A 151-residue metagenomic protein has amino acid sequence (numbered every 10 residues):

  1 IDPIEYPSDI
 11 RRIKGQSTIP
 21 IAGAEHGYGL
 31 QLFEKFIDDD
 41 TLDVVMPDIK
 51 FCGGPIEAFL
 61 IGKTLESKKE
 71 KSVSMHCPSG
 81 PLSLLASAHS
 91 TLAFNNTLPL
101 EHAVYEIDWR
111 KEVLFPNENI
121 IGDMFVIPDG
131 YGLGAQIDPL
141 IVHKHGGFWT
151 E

Functional and structural regions predicted by a protein language model:
D2: DNA replication initiation on ssDNA origins
E5-M124, P128: Shared catalytic-loop signature of beta/alpha-barrel
K111-E151: C-terminal extensions of enzymes
